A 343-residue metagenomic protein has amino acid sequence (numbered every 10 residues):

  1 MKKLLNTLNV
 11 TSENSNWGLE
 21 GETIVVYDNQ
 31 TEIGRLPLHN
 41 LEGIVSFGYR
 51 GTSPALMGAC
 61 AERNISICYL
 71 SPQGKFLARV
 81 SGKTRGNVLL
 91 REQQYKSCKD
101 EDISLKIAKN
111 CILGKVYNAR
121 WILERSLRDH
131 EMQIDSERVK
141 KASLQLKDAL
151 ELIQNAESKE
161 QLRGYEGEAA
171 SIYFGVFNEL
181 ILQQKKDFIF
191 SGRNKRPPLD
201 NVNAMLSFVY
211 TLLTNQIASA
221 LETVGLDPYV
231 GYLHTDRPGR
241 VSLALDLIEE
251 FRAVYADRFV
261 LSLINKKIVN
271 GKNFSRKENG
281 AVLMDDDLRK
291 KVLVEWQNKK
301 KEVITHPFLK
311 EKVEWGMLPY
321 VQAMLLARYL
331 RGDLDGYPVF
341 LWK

Functional and structural regions predicted by a protein language model:
M1-E20, Y27-N29, R35, L89-Y229 (+1 more regions): Active-site helix-to-loop segments that bind/position phosphate- or nucleotide-bearing substrates and donors across
G18, V25, G43-S46, S66-L70: Short, conserved beta-strand segments within well-ordered enzyme catalytic domains that often line or immediately flank
I24, T31, R50-T52, G74 (+1 more regions): Short, glycine-/Ser/Thr-/acidic-enriched flexible segments
Q30-I33, A55-M57: Short secondary-structure capping/turn segments at boundaries of alpha-helices and beta-strands
L38-T52: Extracellular/luminal Protease-associated
E42, P54, G58, T211: Short alpha-helical basic/polar micro-motif
G48-W121: A surface-exposed, charged beta-strand/loop segment in the N-terminal or early-internal portion of soluble proteins
